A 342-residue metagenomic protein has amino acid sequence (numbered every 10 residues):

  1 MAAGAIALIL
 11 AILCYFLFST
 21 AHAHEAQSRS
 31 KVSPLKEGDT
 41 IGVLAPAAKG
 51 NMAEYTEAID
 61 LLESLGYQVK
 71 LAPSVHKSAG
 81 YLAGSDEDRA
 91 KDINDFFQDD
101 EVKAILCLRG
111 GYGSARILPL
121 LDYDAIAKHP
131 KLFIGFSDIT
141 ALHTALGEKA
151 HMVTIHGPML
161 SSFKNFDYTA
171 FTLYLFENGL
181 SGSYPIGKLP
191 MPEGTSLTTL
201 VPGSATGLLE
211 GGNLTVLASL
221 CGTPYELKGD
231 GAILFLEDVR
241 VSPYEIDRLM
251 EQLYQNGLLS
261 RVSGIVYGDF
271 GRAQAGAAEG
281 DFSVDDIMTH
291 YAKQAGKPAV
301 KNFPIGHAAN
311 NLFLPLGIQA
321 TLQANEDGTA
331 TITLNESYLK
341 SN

Functional and structural regions predicted by a protein language model:
A5-L17: Bacterial N-terminal signal peptides
H24-E101: ATP/NTP phosphate-donor binding region
E101, A127-L132, M152, V262-S263 (+1 more regions): A short helix->loop->beta-strand "cap" motif at the edges of active sites that frequently abuts
Y123-A145, V153-M159: Short, acidic/small-residue loops that bind anionic groups at enzyme active sites
M152-V216: Conserved anion/nucleotide-ligand pocket segment
Y225-V284: Internal helical hairpin/lid segments
D269-N342: ATP/nucleoside-binding phosphotransfer catalytic cores, i.e., glycine-rich phosphate-binding loops
